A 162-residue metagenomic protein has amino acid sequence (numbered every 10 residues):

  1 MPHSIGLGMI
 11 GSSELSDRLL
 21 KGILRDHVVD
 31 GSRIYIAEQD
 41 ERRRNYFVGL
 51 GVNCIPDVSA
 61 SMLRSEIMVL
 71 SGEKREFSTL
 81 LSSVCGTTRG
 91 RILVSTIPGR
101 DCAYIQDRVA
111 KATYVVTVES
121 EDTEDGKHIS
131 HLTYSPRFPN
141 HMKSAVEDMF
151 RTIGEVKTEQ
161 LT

Functional and structural regions predicted by a protein language model:
M1-P56, A60, K127: NAD(P)+-binding Rossmann beta1-loop-alpha1 motif at the extreme N-terminus of oxidoreductases
S12-S13, E119-D122, S135-F138: Short coil/turn segments
E14, R18, G22, T79 (+3 more regions): Alpha-helical scaffold segments in soluble metabolic enzymes
Y35, R108-Y114, I129-T162: Internal alpha-helical scaffold of NAD(P)-dependent oxidoreductase catalytic cores
E38, S71-G72, T96, T133-P136: Conserved residues at beta->alpha junctions
E41-Y46, C102-Y104, P139-N140: Short, charged/polar "capping" segments at the starts of alpha-helices and the immediately preceding loops
L50, V58-H128: Rossmann-like NAD(P)(H) cofactor-binding subdomain of soluble oxidoreductases
N53, I67, E155-V156: Residue-level detector of anion-binding/catalytic polar loops
